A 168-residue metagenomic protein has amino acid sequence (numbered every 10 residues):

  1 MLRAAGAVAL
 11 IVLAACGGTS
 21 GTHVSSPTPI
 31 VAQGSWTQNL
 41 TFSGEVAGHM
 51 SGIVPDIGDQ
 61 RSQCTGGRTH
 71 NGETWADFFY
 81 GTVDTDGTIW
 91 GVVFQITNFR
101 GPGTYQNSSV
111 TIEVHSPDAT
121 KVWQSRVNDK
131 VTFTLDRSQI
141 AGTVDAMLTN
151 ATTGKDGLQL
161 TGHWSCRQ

Functional and structural regions predicted by a protein language model:
M1-G6: Bacterial N-terminal signal peptides that target proteins for export
A9: Short metal-coordination and nucleic-acid-contact micro-motifs, chiefly zinc-binding Cys/His arrays
V12-A15: C-terminal motif of bacterial Sec signal peptides marking the signal peptidase cleavage site
G18-Q168: An extracellular/secretory-lumen and virion-surface interaction module
